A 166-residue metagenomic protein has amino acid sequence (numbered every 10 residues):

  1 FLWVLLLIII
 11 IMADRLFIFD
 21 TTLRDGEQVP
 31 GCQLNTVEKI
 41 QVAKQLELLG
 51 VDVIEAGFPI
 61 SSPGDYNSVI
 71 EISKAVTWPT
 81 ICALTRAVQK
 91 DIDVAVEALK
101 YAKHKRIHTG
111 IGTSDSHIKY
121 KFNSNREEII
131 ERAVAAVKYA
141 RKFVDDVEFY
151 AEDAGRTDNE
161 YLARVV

Functional and structural regions predicted by a protein language model:
I9, A163-V166: Short, intrinsically disordered, charge-balanced linker/junction segments flanking boundaries in proteins
M12-Q89: N-terminal capping/small domains of soluble enzymes
D20-T22, I111-T113, V166: Short, small-residue-rich loop/turn micro-motifs
V53, F58, W78-E148, D153-Y161: Active-site beta->alpha loop and helix N-cap motifs at the rims of alpha/beta catalytic domains
D65-S68, D158-L162: Residues at alpha-helix caps and immediate loop-helix transition turns in enzyme cores, especially N- and C-cap
S68-I72, A98, R164-V165: Short low-complexity, flexible loop/linker segments enriched in glycine and/or proline with clustered acidic
